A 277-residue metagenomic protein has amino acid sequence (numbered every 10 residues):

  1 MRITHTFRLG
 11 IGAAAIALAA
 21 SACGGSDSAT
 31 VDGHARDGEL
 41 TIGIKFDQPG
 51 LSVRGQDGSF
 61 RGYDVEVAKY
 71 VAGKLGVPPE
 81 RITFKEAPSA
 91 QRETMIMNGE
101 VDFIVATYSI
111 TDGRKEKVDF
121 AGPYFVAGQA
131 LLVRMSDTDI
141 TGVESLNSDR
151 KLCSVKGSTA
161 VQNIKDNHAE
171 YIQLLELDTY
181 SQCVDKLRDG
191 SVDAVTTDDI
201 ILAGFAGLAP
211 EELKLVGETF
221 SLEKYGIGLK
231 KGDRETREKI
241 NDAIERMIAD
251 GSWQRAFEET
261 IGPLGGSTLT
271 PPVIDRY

Functional and structural regions predicted by a protein language model:
A17-A22: C-terminal motif of bacterial Sec signal peptides marking the signal peptidase cleavage site
G24, V65-K69, G73-K74, D137 (+2 more regions): Extended ligand-binding regions for polar small-molecule ligands
G25-D27, T159-L174, L215, E245-Y277: Ligand-binding clefts/hinges and TM-proximal coupling segments of bilobed small-molecule sensing domains
A29-I104: Extracytoplasmic small-molecule ligand-binding "clamshell" domains of the periplasmic binding protein/Venus flytrap
F46, V126-V133, D199, A203 (+2 more regions): Periplasmic-binding protein-like
D47-P49, F60-K74, A130-Q182, A194 (+1 more regions): Bilobed "Venus flytrap"/periplasmic-binding protein-like clamshell domains and structurally analogous long
I82-S145: Acidic, polar ligand-binding/catalytic clefts
Q91, T107-K117, N163-D166, R188-L222: A ligand-binding cleft/hinge motif common to bilobed small-molecule-binding domains
